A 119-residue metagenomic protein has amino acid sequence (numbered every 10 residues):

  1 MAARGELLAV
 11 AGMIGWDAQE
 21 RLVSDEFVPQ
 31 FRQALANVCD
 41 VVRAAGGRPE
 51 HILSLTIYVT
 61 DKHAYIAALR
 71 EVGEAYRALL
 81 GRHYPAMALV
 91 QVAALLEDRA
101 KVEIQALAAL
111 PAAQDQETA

Functional and structural regions predicted by a protein language model:
M1-A119: Short, polar/acidic, helix-capping and beta-turn segments at strand->helix junctions that line the mouths
